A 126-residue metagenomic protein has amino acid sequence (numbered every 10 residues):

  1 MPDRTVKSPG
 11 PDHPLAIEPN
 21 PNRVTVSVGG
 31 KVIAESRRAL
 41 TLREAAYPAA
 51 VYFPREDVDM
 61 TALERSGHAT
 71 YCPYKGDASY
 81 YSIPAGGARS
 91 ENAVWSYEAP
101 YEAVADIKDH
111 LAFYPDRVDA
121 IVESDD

Functional and structural regions predicted by a protein language model:
M1-D126: Terminal leader/tail segments of proteins
